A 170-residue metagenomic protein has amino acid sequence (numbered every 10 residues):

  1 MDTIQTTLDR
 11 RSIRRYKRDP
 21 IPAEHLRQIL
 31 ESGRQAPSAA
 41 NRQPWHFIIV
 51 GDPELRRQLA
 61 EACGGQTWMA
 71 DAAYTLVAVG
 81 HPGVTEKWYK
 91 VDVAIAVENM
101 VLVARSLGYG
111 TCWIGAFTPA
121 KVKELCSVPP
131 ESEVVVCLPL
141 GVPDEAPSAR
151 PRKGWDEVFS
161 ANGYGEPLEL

Functional and structural regions predicted by a protein language model:
M1-L170: Acidic, surface-exposed loops and disordered segments
